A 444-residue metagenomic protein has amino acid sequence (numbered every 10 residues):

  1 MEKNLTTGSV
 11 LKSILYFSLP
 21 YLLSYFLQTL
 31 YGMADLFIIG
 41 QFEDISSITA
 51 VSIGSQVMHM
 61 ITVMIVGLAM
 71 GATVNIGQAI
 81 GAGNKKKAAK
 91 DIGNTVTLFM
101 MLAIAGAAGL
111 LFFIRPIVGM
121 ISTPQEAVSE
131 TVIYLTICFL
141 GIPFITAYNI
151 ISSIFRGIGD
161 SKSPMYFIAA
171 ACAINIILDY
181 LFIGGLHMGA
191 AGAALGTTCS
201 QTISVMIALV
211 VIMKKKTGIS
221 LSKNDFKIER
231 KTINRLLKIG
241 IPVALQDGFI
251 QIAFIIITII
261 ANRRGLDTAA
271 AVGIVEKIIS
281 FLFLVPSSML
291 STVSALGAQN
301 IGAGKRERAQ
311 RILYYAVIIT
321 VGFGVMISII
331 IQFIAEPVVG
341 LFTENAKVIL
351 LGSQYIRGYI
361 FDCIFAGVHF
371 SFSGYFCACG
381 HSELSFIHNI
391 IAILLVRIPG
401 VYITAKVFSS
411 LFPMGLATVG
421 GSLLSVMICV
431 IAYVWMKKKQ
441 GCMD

Functional and structural regions predicted by a protein language model:
M1-S18, I76-G141, G185-I241, G297-D362 (+1 more regions): Short alpha-helical transmembrane segments in multi-pass integral membrane proteins
T7, L11-L30, A34, V57-M64 (+8 more regions): Residue-level signal for short hydrophobic patches within transmembrane helices of multi-pass membrane transporters
Y16-D35, I137, A171, S200-S204 (+4 more regions): Transmembrane helical elements of multi-pass membrane transporters/channels
Q28, G32-I39, T62-A69, T73 (+18 more regions): Alpha-helical transmembrane segments and their lipid-water interface positions in multi-pass membrane proteins
L30-T49, V118-Q125, L181-M188, G248-V275 (+4 more regions): Helix-terminus/linker motif at the lipid-water interface of multi-pass membrane proteins
E43-Q56, L135, A194, L266-F281 (+2 more regions): Small-residue hotspots at the loop-to-helix junctions and early N-terminal turns of transmembrane alpha-helices
I48-A108, I145-P164, T258, A271-A335 (+1 more regions): Small-residue-rich hydrophobic transmembrane alpha-helices
C138-R156, P164-C172, A193-M206, S287-L290 (+3 more regions): Short runs within selected transmembrane alpha-helices of multi-pass transporters and secretion channels
